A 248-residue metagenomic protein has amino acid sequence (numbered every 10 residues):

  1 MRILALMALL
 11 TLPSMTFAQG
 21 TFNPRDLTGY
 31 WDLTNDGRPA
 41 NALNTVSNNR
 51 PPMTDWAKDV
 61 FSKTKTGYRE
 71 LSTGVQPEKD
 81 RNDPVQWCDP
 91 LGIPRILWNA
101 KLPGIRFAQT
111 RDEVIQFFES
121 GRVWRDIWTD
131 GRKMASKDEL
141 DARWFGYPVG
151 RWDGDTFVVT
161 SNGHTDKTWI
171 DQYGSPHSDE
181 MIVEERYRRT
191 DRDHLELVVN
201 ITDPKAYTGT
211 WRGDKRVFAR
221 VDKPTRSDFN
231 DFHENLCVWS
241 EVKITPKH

Functional and structural regions predicted by a protein language model:
M1-L4: Positively charged n-region of N-terminal signal peptides that target proteins for export
P13-M15: N-terminal signal peptide c-region/cleavage motif recognized by signal peptidases
Q19-H248: PEST-like low-complexity, intrinsically disordered acidic/proline/serine-rich tracts that flank trafficking/processing
